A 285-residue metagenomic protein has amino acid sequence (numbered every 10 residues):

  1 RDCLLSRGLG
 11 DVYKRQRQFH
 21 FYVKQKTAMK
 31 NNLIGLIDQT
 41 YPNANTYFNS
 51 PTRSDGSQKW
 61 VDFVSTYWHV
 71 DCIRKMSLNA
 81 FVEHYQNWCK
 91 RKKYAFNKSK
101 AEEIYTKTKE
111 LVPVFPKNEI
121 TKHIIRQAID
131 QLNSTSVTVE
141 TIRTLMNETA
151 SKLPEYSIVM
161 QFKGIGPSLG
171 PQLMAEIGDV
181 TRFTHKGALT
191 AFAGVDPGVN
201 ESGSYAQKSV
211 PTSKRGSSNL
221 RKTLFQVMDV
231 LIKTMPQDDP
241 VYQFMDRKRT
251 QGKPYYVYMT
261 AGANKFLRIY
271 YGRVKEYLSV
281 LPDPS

Functional and structural regions predicted by a protein language model:
D2-Y13: Single conserved hydrophobic/aromatic residue that forms the stacking wall/gate of nucleotide- or nucleobase-binding
F19-Y156: Glycine-rich, often acidic, oxyanion-interacting loops/wings at catalytic, nucleic-acid, or phospho-protein interfaces
M29, D71, S136-R143, D179-T181 (+2 more regions): Short helix-capping/linker segments at secondary-structure and domain boundaries
L36, T138, I142-L145, T149 (+5 more regions): Generic, well-ordered alpha-helical scaffold segments in large soluble proteins
F63-V64, I125, L173, T223-M228 (+4 more regions): Short alpha-helical scaffolding segments that buttress acidic/His motifs in well-ordered protein cores
W88, S157-Q161, P167-Q251, Y255: Phosphate-backbone recognition surface of nucleic-acid-processing proteins
R249-S285: Basic, amphipathic alpha-helical segments enriched in Lys/Arg and hydrophobic/aromatic residues
